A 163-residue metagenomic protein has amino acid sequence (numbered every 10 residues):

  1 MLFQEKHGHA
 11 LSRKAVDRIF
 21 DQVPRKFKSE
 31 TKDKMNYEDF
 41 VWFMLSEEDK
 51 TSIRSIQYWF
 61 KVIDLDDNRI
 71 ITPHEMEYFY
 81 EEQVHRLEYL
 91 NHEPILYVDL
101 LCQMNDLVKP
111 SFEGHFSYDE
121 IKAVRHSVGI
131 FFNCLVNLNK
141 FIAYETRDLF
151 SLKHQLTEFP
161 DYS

Functional and structural regions predicted by a protein language model:
M1-L11, I19-Q22, K34-E48, I71-H92 (+2 more regions): Amphipathic regulatory helices of Ca2+-sensor modules
L2-G8, K14-D17, Q22, K26 (+4 more regions): Intrinsically disordered, low-complexity regulatory segments of kinases
S12-V16, N36, S52-W59, T72-M76 (+3 more regions): Alpha-helical interaction elements in eukaryotic regulators
D21, L45-E47, Y58, C102-Q103 (+1 more regions): Eukaryotic intrinsically disordered and solvent-exposed regulatory patches
K61-I63: Hydrophobic alpha-helical bundle architecture
D66-N68: Acidic carboxylate motifs that coordinate Ca2+ or other divalent cations, activating on Asp/Glu
I95-S163: C-terminal interaction modules of eukaryotic adaptor/scaffold proteins
